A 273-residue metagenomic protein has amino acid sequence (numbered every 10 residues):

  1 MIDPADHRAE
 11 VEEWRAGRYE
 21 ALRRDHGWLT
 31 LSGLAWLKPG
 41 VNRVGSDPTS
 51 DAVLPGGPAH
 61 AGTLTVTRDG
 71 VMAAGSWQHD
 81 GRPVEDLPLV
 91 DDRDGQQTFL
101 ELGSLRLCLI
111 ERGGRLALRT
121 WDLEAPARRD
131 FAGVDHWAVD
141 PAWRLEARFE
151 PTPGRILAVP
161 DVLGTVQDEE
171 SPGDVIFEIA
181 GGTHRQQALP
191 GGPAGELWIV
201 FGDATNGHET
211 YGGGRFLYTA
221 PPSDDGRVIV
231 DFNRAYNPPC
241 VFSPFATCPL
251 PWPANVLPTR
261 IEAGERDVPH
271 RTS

Functional and structural regions predicted by a protein language model:
M1-D25: N-terminal pre-domain segments of enzymes
T30-L31, W36-E101, P221: Forkhead-associated
H60-V66, L105-E111, H184-A188: Broad, structure-driven detector of short, well-ordered beta-strand segments within folded domains
A74, D80, E101-G103, E178-G182 (+1 more regions): Short strand-coil-strand connectors
L87, R106-L107, V134, D174 (+1 more regions): Beta-strand-rich interaction surfaces with strong enrichment in secreted/lumenal proteins
E101-E169: Surface-exposed beta-loop interaction hotspot
D174-S223: Acidic/His-leaning functional-site neighborhoods
N206, Y218, R227-I229, N233-S273: Extended, aromatic/histidine-rich regions of cofactor-dependent oxidoreductases associated with respiratory
